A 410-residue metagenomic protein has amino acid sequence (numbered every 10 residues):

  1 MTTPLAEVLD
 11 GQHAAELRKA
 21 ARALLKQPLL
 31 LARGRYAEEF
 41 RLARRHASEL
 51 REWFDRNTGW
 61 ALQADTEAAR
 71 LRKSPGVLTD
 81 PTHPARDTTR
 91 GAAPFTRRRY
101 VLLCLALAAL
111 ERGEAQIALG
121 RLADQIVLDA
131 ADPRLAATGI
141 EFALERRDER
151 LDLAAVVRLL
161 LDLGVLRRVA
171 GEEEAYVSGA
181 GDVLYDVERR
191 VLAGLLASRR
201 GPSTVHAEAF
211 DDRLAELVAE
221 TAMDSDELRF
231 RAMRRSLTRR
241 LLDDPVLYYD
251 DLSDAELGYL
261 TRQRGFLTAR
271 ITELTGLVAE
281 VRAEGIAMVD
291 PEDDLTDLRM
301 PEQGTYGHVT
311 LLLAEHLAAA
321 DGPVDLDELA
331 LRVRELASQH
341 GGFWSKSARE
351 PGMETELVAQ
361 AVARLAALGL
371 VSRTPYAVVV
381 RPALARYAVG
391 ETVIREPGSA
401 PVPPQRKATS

Functional and structural regions predicted by a protein language model:
M1-R90, G171-Y185, R189-D293: Eukaryotic partner-binding/assembly regions in large regulatory complexes
L24-E39, G113-E141, L247, G322-R349: Short acidic, hydrophobic short linear motifs in intrinsically disordered regions
L25, T96-A118, T305-V324: Positively charged, polyanion-binding regions of nucleic-acid-associated proteins
L42-W53, L144-D162, E350-R364: Short amphipathic alpha-helical interaction segments
T58-L62, A155-V157, L161-E172, G276-E280 (+2 more regions): A short, conserved structural fragment
G76-L102, D294-Y306: Basic, short loop/linker segments at the boundary and entry of helix-turn-helix/winged-helix-like folds
A106-D186: Internal, well-ordered domain-core segments that constitute the primary functional module of diverse proteins
S225-S410: Hydrophobic multi-pass inner-membrane translocation pores used for secretion and envelope-lipid/glycan export
